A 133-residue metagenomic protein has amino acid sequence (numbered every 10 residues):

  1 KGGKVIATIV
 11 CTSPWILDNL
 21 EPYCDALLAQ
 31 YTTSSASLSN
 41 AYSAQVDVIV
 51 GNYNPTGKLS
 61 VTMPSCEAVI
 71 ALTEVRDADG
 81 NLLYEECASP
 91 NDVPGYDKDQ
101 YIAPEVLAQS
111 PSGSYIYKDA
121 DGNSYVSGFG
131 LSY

Functional and structural regions predicted by a protein language model:
K1-Y133: C-terminal non-catalytic regions of proteins with extracellular/luminal or membrane-system context
